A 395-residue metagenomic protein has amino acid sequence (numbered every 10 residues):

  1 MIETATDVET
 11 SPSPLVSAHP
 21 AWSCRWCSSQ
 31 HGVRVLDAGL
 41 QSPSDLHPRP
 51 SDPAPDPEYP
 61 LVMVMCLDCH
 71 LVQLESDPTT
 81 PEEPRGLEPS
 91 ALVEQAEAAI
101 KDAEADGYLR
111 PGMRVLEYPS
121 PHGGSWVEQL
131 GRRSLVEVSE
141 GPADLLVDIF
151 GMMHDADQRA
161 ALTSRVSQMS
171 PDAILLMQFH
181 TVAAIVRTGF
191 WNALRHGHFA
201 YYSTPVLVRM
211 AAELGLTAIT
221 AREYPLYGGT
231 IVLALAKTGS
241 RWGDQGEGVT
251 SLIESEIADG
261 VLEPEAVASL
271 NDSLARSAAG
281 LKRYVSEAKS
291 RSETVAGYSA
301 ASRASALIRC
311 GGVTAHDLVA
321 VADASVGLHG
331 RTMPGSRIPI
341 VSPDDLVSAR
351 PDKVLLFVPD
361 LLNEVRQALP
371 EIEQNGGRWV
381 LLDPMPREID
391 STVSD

Functional and structural regions predicted by a protein language model:
I2-E3, D7-E94, R222: N-terminal juxtadomain amphipathic helix that follows a signal peptide/anchor or precedes a small N-terminal auxiliary
L46, M177-A200, T204-V206: Short, glycine-/aromatic-enriched active-site segment of Class I SAM-dependent methyltransferases
A54-P142, G189-W191, R195, E263-R291: Extended interfacial segments that mediate partner engagement and assembly in macromolecular machines
G124-V127, Y284-R366, N375: A solvent-exposed beta-alpha-beta segment
A143-D157, P359: A short SAM/SAH-binding and catalytic strip from SAM-dependent methyltransferases
A160-I174, P370: A short glycine-rich, Lys/Arg-flanked "PGG" loop and its adjoining helix->strand segment in the class I
D172-H180, R378-P384: Conserved beta-strand signature within the Rossmann-like core of class I S-adenosyl-L-methionine
G228-S273: Flexible, glycine-/basic-rich loop-and-beta segments that form/coincide with the SAM-dependent methyltransferase
